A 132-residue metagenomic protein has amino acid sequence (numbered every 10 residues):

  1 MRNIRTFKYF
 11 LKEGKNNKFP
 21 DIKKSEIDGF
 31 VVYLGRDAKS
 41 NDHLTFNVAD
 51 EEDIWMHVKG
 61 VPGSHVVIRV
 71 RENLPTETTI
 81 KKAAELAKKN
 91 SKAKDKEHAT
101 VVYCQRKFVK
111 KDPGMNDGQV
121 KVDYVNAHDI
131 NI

Functional and structural regions predicted by a protein language model:
M1-R2, N47: Alpha-helical protein-protein interaction elements
R2-E13: Proteolytic processing junctions in secreted/extracellular precursors, especially proprotein convertase/trypsin-like
G14-I132: Duplex nucleic acid-engaging cores and interfaces of nucleic-acid transaction enzymes
